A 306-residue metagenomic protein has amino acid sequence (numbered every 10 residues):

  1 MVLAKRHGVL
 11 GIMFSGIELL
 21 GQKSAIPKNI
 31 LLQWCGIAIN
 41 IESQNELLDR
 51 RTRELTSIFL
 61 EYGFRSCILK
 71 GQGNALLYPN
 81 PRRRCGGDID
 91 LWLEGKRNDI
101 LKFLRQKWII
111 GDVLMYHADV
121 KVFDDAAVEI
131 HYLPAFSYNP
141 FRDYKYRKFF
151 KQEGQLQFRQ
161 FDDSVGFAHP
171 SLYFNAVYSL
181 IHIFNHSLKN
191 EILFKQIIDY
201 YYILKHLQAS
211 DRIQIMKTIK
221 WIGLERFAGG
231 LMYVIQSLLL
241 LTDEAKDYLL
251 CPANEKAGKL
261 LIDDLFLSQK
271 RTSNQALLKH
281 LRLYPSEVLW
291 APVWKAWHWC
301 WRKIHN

Functional and structural regions predicted by a protein language model:
M1-G87, W92-N306: Conserved NTP-donor binding/palm subdomain of two-metal-ion nucleotidyltransferases/polymerases, i.e., the charged
